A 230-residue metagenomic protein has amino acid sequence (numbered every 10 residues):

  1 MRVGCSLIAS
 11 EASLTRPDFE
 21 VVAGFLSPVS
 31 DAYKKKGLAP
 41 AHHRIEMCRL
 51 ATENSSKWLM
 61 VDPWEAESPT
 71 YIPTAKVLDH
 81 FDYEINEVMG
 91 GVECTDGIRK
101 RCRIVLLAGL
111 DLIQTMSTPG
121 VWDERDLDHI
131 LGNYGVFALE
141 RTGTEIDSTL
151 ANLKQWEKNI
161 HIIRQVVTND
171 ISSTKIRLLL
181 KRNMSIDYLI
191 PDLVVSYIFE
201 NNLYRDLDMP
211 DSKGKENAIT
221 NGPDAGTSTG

Functional and structural regions predicted by a protein language model:
M1-G230: Nucleotidyltransferase catalytic core that binds NTPs
